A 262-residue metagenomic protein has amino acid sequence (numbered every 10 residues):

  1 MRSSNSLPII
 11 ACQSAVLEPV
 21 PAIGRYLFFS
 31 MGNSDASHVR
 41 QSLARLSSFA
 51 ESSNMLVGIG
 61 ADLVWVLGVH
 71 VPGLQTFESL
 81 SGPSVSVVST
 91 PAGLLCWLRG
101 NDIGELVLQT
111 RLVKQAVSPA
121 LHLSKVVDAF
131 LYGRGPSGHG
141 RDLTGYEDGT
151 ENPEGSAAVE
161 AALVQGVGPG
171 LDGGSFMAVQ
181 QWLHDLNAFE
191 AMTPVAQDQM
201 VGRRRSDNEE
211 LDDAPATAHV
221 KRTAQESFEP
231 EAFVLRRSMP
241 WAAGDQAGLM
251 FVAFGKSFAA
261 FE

Functional and structural regions predicted by a protein language model:
M1-E262: Long, histidine/aromatic-enriched segments associated with O2/redox biology
